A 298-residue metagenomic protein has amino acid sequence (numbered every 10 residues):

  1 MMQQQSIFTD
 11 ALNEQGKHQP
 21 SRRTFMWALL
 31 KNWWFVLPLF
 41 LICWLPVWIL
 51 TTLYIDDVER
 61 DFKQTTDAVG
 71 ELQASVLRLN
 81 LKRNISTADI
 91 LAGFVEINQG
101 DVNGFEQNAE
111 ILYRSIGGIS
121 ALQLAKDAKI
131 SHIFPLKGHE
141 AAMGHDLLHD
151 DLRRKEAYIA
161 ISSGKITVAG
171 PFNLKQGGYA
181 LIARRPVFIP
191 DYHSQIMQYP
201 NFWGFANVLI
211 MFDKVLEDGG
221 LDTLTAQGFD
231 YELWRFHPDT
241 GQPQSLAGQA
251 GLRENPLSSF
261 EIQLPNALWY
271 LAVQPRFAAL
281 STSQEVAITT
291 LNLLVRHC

Functional and structural regions predicted by a protein language model:
M1-T9: N-terminal acidic, proline/glycine-rich, low-complexity intrinsically disordered segments
F8-D56, R60, F134, T289-H297: Extreme N-terminal signal-anchor transmembrane helix of membrane signaling/transducer proteins, especially in bacteria
F8-S21, S258-A278: Juxtamembrane amphipathic/hinge helix adjacent to a transmembrane helix
P20, T24-F35, T66-K82, V215-D218: Short N-terminal secondary-structure initiator segments
L29, G219, Q274-V295: Membrane-interface helix-start motif
L29-W33, V58, V76, L152 (+1 more regions): Non-transmembrane, amphipathic alpha-helical segments
L39-G100: Juxtamembrane extracytoplasmic/periplasmic/luminal helical "stalk" adjacent to the first N-terminal
K63, D67, E71, E96-Y270: Intrinsically disordered, low-complexity polar/acidic regions
